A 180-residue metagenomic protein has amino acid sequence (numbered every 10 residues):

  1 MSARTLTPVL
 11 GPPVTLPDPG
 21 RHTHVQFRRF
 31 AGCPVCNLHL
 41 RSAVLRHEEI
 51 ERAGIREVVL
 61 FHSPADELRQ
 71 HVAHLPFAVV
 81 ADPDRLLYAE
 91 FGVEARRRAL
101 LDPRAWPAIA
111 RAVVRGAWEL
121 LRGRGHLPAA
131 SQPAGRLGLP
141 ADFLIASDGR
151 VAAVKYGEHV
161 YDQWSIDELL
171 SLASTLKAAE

Functional and structural regions predicted by a protein language model:
M1-D18, S42: N-terminal "domain-start" segment that seeds a small globular fold
A3, T23, A141: Conserved beta-strand and immediately adjacent loop positions that scaffold enzyme active sites
T15-V44, R56-E57: Short active-site neighborhood of thiol/selenol oxidoreductases, capturing the structured segment around
R29, H62, S147: Cofactor-binding loop segments of dinucleotide-utilizing enzymes, especially the Rossmann-like FAD- and NAD(P)+-binding
H39-E90: Structural microenvironment flanking redox-active thiols in thiol-disulfide oxidoreductases
D82-Y161: Thiol/selenol-based redox catalytic cores and closely related redox-interacting motifs
V160-T175: A short, polar/charged loop-to-alpha-helix boundary motif
A178-E180: Cysteine/selenocysteine-centered motifs that mediate thiol-based redox chemistry or coordinate metal-sulfur cofactors
